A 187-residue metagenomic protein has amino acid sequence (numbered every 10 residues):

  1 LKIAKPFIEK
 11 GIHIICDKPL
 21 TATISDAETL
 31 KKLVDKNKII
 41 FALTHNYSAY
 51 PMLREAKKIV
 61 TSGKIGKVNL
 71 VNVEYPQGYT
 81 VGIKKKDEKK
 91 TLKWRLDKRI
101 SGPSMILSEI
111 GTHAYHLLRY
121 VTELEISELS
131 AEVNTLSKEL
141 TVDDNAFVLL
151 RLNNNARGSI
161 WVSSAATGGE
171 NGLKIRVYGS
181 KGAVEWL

Functional and structural regions predicted by a protein language model:
L1-L33: Beta-loop-alpha module in the N-terminal Rossmann-like domain of NAD(P)-dependent dehydrogenases, especially those
K2, P6, T29, E55-K58 (+2 more regions): Alpha-helical elements of Rossmann-like donor-binding domains used by nucleotide-donor carbohydrate transfer enzymes
K10-I12, N37-I39, A156: A short helix->loop->beta-strand "cap" motif at the edges of active sites that frequently abuts
C16, F41-L43, N72, W186: Hydrophobic residues in well-ordered beta-strands that form the structural core
K18-P19, T44-Y47, Y75: Short strand-turn motif at the edge of the Rossmann-like AdoMet-binding core
T29-Y47, K67-L70: Rossmann-fold dehydrogenase core element
S48-E139: Predominantly a Rossmann-like dinucleotide-binding segment in NAD(P)-dependent oxidoreductases
K90, E109, H113-L187: Contiguous beta-strand/loop segments that form the cofactor/metal-binding neighborhood of enzyme cores
